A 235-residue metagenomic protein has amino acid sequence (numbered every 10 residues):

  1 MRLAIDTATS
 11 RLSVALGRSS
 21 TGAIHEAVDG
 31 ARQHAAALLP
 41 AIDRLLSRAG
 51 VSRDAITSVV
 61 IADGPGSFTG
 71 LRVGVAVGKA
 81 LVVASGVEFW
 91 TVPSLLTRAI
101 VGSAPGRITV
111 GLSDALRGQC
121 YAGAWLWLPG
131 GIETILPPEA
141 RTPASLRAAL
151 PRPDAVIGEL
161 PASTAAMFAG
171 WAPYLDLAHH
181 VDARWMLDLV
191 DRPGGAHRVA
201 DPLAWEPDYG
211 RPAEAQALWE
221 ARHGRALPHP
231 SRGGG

Functional and structural regions predicted by a protein language model:
M1-G22, D29-A36, W90, S94-G235: Oxyanion-binding and handling regions
R2-A4, I56-A62, G70, T109-L112: Short glycine-aspartate micro-motif
A37, A41: Charged catalytic carboxylate motif
I42, G78, P161: Generic structural marker for isolated residues within well-ordered, non-membrane alpha-helices of soluble domains
I42-T57, L146-D154: Phosphate/pyrophosphate-binding loops at sites that engage ATP/ADP/AMP, CoA/4′-phosphopantetheine, polyphosphate
D43-R44, V83, D188-R192: Short glycine/serine- and small hydrophobic-enriched flexible loop segments
A49-D54, V82-V92: Phosphate-handling active-site elements
V60-F89: DPxDG-like acidic metal-binding loop motif
